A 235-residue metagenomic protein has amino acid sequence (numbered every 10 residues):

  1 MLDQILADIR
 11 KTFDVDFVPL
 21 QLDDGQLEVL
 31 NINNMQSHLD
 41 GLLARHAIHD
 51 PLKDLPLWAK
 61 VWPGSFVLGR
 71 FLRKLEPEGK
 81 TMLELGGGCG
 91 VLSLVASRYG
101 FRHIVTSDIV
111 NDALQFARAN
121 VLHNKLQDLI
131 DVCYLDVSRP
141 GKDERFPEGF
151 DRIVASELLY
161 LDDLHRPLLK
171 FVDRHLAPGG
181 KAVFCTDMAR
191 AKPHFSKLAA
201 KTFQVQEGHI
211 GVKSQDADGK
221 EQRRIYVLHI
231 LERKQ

Functional and structural regions predicted by a protein language model:
M1-Q235: S-adenosylmethionine-dependent methyltransferases
